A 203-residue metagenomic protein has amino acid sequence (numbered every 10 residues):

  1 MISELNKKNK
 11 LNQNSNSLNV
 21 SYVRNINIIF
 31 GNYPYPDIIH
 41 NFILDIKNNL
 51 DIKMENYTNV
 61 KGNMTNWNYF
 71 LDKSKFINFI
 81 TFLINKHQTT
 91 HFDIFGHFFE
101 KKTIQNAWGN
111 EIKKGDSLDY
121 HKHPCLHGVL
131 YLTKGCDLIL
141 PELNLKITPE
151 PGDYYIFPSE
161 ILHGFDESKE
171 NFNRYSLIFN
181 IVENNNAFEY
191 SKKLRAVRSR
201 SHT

Functional and structural regions predicted by a protein language model:
M1-E100: Non-heme Fe(II)/2-oxoglutarate
S15-Y22, N56, I104, W108 (+3 more regions): Alpha-helical context
V20-V23, V60, V129, V182 (+1 more regions): Extended aliphatic helical segments
G96-S168, F172-Y190, L194: Catalytic core of non-heme Fe(II) oxygenases with the double-stranded beta-helix
V197-T203: Short, cationic low-complexity segments
